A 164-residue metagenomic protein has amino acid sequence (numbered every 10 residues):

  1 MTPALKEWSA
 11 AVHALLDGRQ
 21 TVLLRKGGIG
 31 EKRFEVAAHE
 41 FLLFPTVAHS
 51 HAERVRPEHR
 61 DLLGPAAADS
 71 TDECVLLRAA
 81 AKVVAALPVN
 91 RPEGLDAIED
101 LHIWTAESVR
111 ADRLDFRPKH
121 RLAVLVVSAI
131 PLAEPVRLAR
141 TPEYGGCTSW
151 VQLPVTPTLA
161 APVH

Functional and structural regions predicted by a protein language model:
M1-H164: Structured alpha/beta reader/binder surfaces that contact nucleic acids or chromatin modification marks
